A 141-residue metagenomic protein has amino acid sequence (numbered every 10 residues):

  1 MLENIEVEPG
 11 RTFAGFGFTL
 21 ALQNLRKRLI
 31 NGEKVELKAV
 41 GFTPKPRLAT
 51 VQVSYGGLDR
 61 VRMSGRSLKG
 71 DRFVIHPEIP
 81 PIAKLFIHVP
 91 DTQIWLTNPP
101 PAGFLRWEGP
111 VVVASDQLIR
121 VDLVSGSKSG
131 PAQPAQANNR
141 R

Functional and structural regions predicted by a protein language model:
M1-E36: Contiguous hydrophobic, core-forming segments of folded domains
N31-R141: Acidic, serine/threonine-rich low-complexity disordered tracts
